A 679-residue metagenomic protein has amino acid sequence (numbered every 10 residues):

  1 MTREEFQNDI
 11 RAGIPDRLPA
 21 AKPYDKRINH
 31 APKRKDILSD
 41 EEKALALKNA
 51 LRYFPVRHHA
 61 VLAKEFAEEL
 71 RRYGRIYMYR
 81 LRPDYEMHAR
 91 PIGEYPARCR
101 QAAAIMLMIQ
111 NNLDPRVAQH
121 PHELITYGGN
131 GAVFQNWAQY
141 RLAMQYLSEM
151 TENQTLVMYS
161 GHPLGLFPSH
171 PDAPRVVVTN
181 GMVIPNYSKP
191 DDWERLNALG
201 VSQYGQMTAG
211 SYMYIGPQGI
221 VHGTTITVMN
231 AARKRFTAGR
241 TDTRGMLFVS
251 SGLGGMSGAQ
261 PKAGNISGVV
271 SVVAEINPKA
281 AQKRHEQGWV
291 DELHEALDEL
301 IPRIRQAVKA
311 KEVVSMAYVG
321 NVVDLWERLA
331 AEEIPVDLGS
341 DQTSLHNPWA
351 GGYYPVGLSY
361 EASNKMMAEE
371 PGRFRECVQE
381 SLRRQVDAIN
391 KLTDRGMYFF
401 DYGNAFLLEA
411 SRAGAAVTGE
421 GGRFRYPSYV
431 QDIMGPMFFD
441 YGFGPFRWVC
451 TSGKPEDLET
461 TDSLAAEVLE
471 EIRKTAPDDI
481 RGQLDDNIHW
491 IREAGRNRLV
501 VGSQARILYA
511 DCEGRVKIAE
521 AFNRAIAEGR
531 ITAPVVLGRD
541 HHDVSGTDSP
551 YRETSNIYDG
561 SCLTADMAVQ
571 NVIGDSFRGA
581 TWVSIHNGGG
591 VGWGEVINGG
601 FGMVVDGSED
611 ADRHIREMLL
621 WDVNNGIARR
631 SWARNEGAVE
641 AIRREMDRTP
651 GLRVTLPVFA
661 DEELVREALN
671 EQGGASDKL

Functional and structural regions predicted by a protein language model:
M1-A198, S202-P217, P371-A521, A525-G538 (+3 more regions): Long, compositionally biased, glycine/small-hydrophobic-enriched stretches that function as flexible linkers, tethers
E149-T151, F167-D172, N186-Y187, A238-T243 (+8 more regions): Solvent-exposed alpha-helices and their adjacent loops that cap or buttress functional pockets in soluble metabolic
D192, V201, G239, H285-W289: Hydrophobic N-terminal alpha-helices or hydrophobic patches in metabolic proteins across all domains of life
G205-M229, R233, T243-L247, L253-K311 (+5 more regions): Catalytic or ion-translocation cores adjacent to nucleophile or general acid/base/metal-coordination motifs in diverse
V270, P335, Y398: Residue-level detector of anion-binding/catalytic polar loops
P278, G320-V323, Q342-N347, G403-E409 (+2 more regions): Glycine-rich beta-alpha junction loops
S315-T343, A350: Active-site/ligand-binding-proximal alpha/beta "capping" segment
V535, R539-Q570: Small-residue-enriched alpha-helical segments and adjacent helix-cap loops that form tight helix-helix packing
